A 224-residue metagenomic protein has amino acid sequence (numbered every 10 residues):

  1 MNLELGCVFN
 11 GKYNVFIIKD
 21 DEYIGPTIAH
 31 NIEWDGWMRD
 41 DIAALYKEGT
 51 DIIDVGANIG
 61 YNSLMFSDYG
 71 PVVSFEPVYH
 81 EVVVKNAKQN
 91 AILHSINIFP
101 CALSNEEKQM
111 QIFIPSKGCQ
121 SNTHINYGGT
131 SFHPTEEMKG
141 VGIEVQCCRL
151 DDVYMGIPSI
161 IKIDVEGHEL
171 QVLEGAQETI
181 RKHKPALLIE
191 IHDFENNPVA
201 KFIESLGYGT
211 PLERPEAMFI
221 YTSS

Functional and structural regions predicted by a protein language model:
M1-S95, T135-G140, F202, T210-L212 (+1 more regions): S-adenosyl-L-methionine
E4-L5, Y69-S74, E81, D151-S224: Conserved acidic-Pro-Pro-aromatic motif
G11-D40, L93, F99, S104-G156: Glycine-rich adenosyl-binding loop in Rossmann-like folds that engage adenosine-containing cofactors
A57, F66-S67, S121-T123, G128 (+1 more regions): Glycine-centered small-residue hotspots that permit tight backbone geometry or close packing
A57-N58, L103, V165: Active-site metal-binding loops of divalent metal-dependent hydrolases
Y61-L64, K108, L170-E174: Short N-terminal helix/helix-N-cap motif within the alpha/beta-hydrolase-1
K88, P115-K117, Q177: A generic structural signal for secondary-structure junctions that act as hinges or helix/strand caps at the edges
